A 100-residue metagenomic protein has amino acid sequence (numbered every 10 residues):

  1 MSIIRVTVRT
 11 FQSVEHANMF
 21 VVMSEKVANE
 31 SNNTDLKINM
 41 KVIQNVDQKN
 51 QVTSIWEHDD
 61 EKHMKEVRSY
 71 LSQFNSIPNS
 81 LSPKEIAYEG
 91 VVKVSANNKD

Functional and structural regions predicted by a protein language model:
I4-T10, T53: Active-site-flanking beta-strand signature of metal-NTP-handling nucleotidyl enzymes and homologous cyclase-like
T10-M23: Short, surface-exposed ligand-recognition loops at beta-strand->loop->(often short) alpha-helix junctions that present
F11-S13, H58-D60, A96: Non-catalytic surface loops within mature trypsin-like serine protease
E25-N39, D47, E57-V91: An amphipathic, aromatic/His-enriched active-site/gating alpha helix that lines ligand/cofactor pockets
M40-I43, N98: Short beta-strand/turn micro-motifs at beta-sheet edges
Q48-V52: A short, glycine/Asx- and small/polar-enriched loop/turn that sits immediately N-terminal to a beta-strand
V91-D100: Short, low-order "capping/linker" segments at domain edges
